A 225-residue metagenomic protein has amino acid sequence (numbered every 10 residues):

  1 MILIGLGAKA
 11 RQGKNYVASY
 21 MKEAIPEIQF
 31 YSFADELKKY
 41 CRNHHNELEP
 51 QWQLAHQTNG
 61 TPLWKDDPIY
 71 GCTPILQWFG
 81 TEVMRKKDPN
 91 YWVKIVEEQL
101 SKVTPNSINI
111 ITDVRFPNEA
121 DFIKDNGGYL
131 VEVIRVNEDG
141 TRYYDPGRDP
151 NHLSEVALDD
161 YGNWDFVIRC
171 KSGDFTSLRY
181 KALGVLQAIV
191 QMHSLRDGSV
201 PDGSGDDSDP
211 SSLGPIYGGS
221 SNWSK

Functional and structural regions predicted by a protein language model:
M1-I4: Extreme N-terminal starter segment of soluble prokaryotic enzymes
G7-A10, I95, N118-D125, E132-D209 (+2 more regions): Small-molecule kinase domains that catalyze NTP-dependent phosphoryl transfer to phosphate-bearing small molecules
N15: Walker A/P-loop
E23-F30: Post-Walker A helix-loop "phosphate-sensing" segment adjacent to the P-loop in P-loop NTPases
I28, S107-I108, G128, D165: Conserved acidic residues
D35-S107: ATP-dependent small-molecule kinase phosphotransfer cores that center on conserved nucleotide phosphate-binding segments
D113-F116: Short, well-ordered beta-to-alpha junction loops that form the rim of enzyme active sites and present histidine/acidic
